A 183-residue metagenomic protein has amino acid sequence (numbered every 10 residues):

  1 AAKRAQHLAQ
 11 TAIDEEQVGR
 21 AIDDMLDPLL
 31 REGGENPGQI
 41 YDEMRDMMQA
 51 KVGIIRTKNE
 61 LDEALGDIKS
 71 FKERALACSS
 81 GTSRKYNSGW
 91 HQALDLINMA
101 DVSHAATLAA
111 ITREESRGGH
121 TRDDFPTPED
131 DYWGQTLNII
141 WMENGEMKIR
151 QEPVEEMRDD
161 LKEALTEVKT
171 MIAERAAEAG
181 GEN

Functional and structural regions predicted by a protein language model:
A1-N183: Glycine- and aromatic-enriched mobile tails/lids
